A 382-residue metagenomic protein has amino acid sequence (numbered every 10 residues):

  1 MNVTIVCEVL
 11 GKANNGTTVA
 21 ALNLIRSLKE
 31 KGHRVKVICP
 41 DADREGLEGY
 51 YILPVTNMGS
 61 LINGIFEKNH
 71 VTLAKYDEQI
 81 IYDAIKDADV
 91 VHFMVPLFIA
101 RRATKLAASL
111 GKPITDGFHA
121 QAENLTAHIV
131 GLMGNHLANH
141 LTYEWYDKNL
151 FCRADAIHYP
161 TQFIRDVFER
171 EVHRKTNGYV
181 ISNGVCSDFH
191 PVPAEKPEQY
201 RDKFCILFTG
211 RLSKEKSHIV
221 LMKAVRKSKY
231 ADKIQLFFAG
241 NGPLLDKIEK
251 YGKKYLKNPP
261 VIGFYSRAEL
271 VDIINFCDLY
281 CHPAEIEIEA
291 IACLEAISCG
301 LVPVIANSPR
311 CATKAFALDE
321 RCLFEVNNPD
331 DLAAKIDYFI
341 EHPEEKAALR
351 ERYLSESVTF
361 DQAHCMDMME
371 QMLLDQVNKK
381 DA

Functional and structural regions predicted by a protein language model:
T4, E198-R226, F237: Conserved donor-binding/catalytic core segment of Leloir-type glycosyltransferases
D41, F163, G184: Carbohydrate-associated surface elements
I85, F151, F264-Y265, D272-C277: Short alpha-helical donor nucleotide-sugar binding micro-motif in glycosyltransferases
P96, E285: Aromatic "clamp/platform" in nucleotide-sugar-dependent glycosyltransferases that forms part of the donor/acceptor
S109, L137-A156, E171: Membrane-proximal helix-turn-helix segments that form the acceptor-binding/catalytic region of lipid-linked
D246-A268: Nucleotide-activated donor-binding/catalytic signature segment of Leloir-type glycosyltransferases, i.e., the conserved
V302-A306: Short hydrophobic beta-strand element within catalytic cores of glycosyltransferases and related nucleotide-activated
L318-P329, Y338-E344: Conserved acidic donor-binding segment of nucleotide-sugar-dependent glycosyltransferases
